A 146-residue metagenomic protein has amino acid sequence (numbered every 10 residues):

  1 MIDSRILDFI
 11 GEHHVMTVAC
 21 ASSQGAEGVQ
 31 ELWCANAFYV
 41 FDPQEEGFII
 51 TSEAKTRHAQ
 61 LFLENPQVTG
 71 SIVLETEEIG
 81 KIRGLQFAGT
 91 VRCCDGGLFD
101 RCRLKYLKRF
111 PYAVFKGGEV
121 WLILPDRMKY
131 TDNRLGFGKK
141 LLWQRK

Functional and structural regions predicted by a protein language model:
M1-D3, K55-T56, L104: Charged, amphipathic alpha-helical segments
M1-T17: Extreme N-terminal tail/first-helix region
I10-G11, L63, L107: Alpha-helix boundary recognition
H13-A54, F62, V68-L74: Short beta-strand segments
H14-V15, Q67, P111, M128: Generic structural signal for secondary-structure transition and capping sites
A54-K55, D126: A generic "binding-loop/recognition-motif" signal
H58-L85, G89: Helix-adjacent hinge/juxtasegments
I79-K146: Charged, gly/pro-rich active-site loop segments
